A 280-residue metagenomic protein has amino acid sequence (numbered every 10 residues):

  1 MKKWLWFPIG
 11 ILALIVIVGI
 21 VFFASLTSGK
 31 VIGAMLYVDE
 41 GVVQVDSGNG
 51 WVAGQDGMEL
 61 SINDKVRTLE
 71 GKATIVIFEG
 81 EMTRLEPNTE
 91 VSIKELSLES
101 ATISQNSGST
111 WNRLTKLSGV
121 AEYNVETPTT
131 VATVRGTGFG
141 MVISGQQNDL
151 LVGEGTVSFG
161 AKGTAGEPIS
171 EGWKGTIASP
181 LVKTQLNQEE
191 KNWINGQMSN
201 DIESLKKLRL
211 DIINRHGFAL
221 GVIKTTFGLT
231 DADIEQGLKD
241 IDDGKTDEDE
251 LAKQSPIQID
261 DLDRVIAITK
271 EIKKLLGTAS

Functional and structural regions predicted by a protein language model:
M1-I20: N-terminal Sec-pathway targeting helices
G19-S61, K65-E70, I77-K174, A178-T230 (+1 more regions): Flexible, surface-exposed loop/linker segments and immediately adjacent secondary-structure boundaries
